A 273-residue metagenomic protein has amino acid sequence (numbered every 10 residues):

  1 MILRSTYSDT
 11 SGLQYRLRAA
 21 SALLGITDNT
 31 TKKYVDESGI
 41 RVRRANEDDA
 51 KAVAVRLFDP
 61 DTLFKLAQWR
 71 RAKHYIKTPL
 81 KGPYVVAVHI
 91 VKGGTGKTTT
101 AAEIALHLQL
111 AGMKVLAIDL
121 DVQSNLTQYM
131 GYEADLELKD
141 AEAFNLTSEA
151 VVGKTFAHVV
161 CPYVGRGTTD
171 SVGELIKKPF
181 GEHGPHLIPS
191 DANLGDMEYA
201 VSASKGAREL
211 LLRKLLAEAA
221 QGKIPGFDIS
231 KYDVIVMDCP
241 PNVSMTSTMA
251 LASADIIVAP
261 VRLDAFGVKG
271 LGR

Functional and structural regions predicted by a protein language model:
M1-L23, K33, I40-R273: P-loop NTP-binding core
N29: Key DNA-contact positions within bacterial/archaeal DNA-binding proteins
